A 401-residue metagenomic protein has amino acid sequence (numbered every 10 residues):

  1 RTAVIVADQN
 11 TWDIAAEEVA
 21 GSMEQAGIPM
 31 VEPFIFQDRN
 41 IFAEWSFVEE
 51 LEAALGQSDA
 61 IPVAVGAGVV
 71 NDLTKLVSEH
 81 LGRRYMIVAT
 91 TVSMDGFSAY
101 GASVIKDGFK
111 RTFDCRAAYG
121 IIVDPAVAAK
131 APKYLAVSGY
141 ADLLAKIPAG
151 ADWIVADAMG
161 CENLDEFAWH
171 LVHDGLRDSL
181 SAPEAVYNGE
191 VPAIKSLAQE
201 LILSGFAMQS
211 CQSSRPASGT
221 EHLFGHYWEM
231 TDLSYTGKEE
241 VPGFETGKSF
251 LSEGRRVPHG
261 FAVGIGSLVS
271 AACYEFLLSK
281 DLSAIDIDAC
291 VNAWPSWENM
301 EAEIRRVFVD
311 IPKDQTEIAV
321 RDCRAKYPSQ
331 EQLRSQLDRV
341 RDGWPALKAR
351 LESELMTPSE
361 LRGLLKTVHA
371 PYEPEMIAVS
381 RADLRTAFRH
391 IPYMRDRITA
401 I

Functional and structural regions predicted by a protein language model:
R1, S279-I401: C-terminal charged capping/lid subdomain of soluble metabolic enzymes
R1-I61: ATP/NTP phosphate-donor binding region
T2-D8, P62-A64, A207-C211, P371: Short glycine-rich or small-residue beta-strand-to-loop segments that form or flank ligand, phosphate, metal/Fe-S
L55-V77, L81-T90: A short, small-residue-rich loop immediately preceding and capping a beta-strand
L76-D178: A glycine/threonine-rich phosphate-anchoring loop and its flanking beta-alpha core in nucleotide/phosphate-binding
I154-A158, L176-S181, L201-A207, F224-D232 (+5 more regions): Short acidic (Asp/Glu) and glycine-rich catalytic loops that position anionic groups and cofactors
H173-G247, L251-K280: A conserved active-site cap/scaffold subdomain adjacent to cofactor or substrate pockets
